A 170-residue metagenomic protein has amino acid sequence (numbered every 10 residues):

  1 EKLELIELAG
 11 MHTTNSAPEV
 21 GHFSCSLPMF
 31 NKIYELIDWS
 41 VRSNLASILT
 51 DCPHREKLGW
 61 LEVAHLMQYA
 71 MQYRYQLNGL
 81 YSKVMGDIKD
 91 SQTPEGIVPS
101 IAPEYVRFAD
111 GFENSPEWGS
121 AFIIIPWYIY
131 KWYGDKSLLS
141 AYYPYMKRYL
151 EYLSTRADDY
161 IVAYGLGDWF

Functional and structural regions predicted by a protein language model:
K2-L36, R42, L49-I101, W132-F170: Active-site acid/base region of carbohydrate-active enzymes
L49-L61, V106-G119: Solvent-exposed loop and edge beta-strand segments that line ligand/cofactor-binding and catalytic clefts
